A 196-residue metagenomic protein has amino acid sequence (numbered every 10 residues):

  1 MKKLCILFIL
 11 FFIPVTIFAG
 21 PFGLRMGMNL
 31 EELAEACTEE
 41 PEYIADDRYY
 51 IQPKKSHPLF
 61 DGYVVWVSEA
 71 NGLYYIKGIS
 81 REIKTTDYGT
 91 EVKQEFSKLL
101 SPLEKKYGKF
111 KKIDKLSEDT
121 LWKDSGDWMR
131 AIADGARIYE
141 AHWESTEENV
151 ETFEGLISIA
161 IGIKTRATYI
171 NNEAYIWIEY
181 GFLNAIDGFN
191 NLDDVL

Functional and structural regions predicted by a protein language model:
L4-I17: Sec-dependent N-terminal signal peptides
I9-F11, W66, A133: Generic marker of residues within folded, mature protein domains
L10, I51-K54, W128-R130: Intrinsically disordered, low-complexity segments enriched in polar/charged residues with Gly/Pro, especially when
T16-A19, G23, P58, S68 (+3 more regions): Compositionally biased, low-complexity repeat tracts
G20-D47, E82-L196: Non-cytosolic coordination micro-motifs
L30-Y43, D47-N71: Long, hydrophobic N-terminal alpha-helical segment
S56-P102: Mid-chain, structured segments of secreted extracytoplasmic proteins
